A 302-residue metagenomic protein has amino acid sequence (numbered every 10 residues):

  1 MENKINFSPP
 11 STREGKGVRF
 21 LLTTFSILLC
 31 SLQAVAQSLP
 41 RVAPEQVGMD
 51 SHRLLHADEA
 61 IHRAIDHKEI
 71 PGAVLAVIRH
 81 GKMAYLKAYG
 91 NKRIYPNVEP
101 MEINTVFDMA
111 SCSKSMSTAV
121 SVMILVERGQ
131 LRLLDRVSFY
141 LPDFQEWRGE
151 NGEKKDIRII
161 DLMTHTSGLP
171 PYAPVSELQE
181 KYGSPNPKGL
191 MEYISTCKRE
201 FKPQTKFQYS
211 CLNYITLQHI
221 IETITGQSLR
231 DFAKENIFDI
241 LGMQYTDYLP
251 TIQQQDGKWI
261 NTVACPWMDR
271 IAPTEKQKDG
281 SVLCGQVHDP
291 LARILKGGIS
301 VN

Functional and structural regions predicted by a protein language model:
R13-G15: Glycine-biased, low-complexity coil/linker segments
L22-Q33: Bacterial N-terminal signal peptides
V42-F107, S195-T196: Short, conserved catalytic-motif segment at the N-terminal edge
L55-I61, L75, G81-M83, D108-L134 (+1 more regions): Active-site SXXK
L133-G149, D239-L241: Short, glycine/proline-biased beta-turn/loop segments that scaffold the active-site neighborhood
G149-N302: Short, surface-exposed loop or secondary-structure junction motifs that flank catalytic or metal-binding residues
